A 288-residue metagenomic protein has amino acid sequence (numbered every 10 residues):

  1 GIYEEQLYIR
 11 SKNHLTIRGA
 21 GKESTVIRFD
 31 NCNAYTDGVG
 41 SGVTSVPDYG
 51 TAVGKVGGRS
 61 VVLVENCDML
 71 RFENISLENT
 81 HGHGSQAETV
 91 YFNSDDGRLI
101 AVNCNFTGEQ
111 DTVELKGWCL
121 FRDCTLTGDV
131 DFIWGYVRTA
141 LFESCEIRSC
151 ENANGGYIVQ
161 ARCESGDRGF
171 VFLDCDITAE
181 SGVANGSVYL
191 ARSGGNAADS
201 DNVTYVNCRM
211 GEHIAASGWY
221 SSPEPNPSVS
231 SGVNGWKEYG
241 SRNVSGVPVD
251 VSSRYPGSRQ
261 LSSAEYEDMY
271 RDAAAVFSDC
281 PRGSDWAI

Functional and structural regions predicted by a protein language model:
I2-I288: Sequence-level preference for short, compositionally simple segments enriched in small aliphatic or small polar residues
